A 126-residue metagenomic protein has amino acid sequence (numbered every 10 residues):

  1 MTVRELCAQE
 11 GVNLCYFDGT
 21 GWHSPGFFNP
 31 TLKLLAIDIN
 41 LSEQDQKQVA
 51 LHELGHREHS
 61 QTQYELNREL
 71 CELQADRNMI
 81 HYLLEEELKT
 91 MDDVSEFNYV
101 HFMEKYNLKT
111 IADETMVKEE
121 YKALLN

Functional and structural regions predicted by a protein language model:
M1-N126: Active-site hotspot residues in diverse enzymes, especially metal/ion-binding acidic/histidine motifs
